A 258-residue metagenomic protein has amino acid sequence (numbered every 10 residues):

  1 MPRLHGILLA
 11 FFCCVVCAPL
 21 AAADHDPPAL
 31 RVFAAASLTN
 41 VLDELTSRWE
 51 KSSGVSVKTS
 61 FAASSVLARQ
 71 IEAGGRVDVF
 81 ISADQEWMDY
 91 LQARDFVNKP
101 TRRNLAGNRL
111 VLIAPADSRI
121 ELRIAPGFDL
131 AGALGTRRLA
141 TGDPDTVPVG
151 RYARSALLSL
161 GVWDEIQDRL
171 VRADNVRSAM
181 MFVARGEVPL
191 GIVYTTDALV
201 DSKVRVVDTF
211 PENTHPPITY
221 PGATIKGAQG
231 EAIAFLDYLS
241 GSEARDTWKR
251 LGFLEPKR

Functional and structural regions predicted by a protein language model:
M1-R3: N-terminal secretory signal peptides that target proteins for export/translocation
G6-P19: Bacterial N-terminal signal peptides
A22-G75, D84-Q85, D89-N108, I113-R258: Exported/periplasmic ABC-transporter solute-binding proteins
I81: Short active-site segment of divalent metal-dependent hydrolases/proteases that encodes the spacing between
